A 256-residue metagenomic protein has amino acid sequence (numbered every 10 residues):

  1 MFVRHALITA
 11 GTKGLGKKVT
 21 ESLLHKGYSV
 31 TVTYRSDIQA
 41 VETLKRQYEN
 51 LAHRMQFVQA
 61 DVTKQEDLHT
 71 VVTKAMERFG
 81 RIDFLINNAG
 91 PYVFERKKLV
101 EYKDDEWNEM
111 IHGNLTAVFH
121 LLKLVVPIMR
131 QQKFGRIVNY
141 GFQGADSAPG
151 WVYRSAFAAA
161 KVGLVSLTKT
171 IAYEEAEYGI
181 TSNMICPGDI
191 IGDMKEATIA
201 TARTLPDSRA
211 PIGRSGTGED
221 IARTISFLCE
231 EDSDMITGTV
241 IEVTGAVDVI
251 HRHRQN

Functional and structural regions predicted by a protein language model:
T12-K13: Conserved glycine-rich cofactor-binding loop
E42-R46, W151-Y153, E177, M184-A210 (+1 more regions): A glycine/serine/threonine-rich, flexible loop-to-helix segment that serves as the NAD(P) cofactor-binding "lid"
P91-Y92, V138-G163, T168-E177, D189-I190: Catalytic loop of short-chain dehydrogenase/reductase
R96, S226, T237-N256: Short C-terminal tail/terminal secondary-structure segment of NAD(P)H-dependent dehydrogenase/reductase domains
R96-L99, K103-I111, K195, P206: Substrate-binding pocket helix/loop in short-chain dehydrogenase/reductase
P127, Y173-E174, D234: Alpha-helical segment proximal to the catalytic Tyr-Lys
A176, T181, I236-G238: Short, small/polar-rich loop/turn modules that mediate ligand/substrate recognition or access, typified
